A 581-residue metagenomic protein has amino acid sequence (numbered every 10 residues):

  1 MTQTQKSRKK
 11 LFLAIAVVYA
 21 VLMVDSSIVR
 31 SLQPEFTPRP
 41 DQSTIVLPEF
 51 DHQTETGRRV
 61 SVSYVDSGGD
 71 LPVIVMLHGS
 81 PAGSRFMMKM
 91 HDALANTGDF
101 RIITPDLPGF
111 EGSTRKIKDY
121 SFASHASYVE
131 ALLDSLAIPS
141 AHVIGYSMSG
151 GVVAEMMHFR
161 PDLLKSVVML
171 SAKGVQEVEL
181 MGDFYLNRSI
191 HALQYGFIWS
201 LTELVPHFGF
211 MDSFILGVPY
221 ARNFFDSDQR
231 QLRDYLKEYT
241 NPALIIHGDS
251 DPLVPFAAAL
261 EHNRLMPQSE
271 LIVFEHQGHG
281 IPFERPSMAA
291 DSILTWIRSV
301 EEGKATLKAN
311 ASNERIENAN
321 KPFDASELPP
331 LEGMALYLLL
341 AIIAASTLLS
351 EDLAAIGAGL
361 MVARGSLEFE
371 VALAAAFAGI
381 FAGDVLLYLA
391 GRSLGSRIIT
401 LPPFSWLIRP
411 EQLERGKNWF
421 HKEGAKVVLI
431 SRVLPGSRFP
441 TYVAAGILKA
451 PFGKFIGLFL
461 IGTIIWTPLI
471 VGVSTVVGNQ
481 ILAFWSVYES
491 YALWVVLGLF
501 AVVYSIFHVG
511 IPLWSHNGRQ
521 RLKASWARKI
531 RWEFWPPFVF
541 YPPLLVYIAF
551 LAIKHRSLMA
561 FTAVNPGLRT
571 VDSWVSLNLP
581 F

Functional and structural regions predicted by a protein language model:
T2-P72, T97-F100, R230, D291-K321: Alpha/beta-hydrolase fold catalytic core
D66-G112: Conserved HGGG/HGGXW glycine-rich cap/lid loop of the alpha/beta-hydrolase fold
T104-I144: Active-site loop/oxyanion-hole signature of alpha/beta-hydrolase fold enzymes
G151-F159, V167-Q194: Flexible "cap/lid" loop of the alpha/beta hydrolase fold
I190-T202, F210-M211, I215, S299-A341 (+2 more regions): Membrane-interfacial helix-loop-helix
Y239, I245-H247, D251: Short beta-strand/loop motif that positions the catalytic acidic residue of the alpha/beta-hydrolase fold
Q277-D291, L307-K308: Catalytic histidine-centered segment of alpha/beta-hydrolase-like enzymes
N517-F581: Conserved N-proximal alpha/beta basic substrate-recognition cap immediately N-terminal to, or forming the N-lobe
